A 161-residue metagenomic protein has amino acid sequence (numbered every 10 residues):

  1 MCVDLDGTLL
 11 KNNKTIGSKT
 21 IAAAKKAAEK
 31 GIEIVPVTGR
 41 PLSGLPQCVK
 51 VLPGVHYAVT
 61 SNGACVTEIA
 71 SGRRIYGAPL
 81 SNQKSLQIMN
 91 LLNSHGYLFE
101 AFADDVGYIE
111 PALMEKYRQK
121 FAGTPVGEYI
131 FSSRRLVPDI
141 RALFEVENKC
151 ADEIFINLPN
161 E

Functional and structural regions predicted by a protein language model:
M1-N13, I88: Asp-based phosphoryl-transfer active-site loop
D6, G63, P159: Flexible loop residues that form catalytic and substrate-binding hotspots at small-molecule/glycan-binding clefts
L10-K11, I75-Y76, E153-I154: Short, contiguous strand/loop micro-motifs
S18-G123: Active-site phosphate-binding/coordination module
L91, H95, F102-E161: Conserved acidic, metal-coordinating active-site core of Asp-based, Mg2+-dependent phosphoryl-transfer enzymes
